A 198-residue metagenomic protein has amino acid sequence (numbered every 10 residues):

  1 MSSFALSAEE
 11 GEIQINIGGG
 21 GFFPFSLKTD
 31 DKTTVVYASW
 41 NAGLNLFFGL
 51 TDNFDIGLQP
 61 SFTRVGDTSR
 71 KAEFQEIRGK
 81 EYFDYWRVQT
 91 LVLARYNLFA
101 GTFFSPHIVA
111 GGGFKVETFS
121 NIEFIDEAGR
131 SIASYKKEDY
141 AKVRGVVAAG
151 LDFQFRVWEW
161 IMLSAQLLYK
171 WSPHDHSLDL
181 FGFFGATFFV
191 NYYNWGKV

Functional and structural regions predicted by a protein language model:
F4-F48, F181-V198: Short glycine/proline- and aromatic-enriched beta-strand/turn motifs that initiate or cap beta-hairpins
E9-E12, G21, N45-A128, I161 (+1 more regions): Gram-negative (and chloroplast) outer-membrane scaffold detector with strong preference for beta-barrel transmembrane
G11-I13, T34-W40, D84-T90, F104 (+2 more regions): Residues that define the transmembrane beta-barrel architecture of outer-membrane proteins
G18, A38-G43, L93-R95, V109-G112 (+3 more regions): Residue-level detection of beta-strand scaffold positions
L27-T33, Q75-F83, A133-D139, K170-H176: Extracellular loop and loop/strand-boundary signature of outer-membrane beta-barrel proteins
Q59, V65-R70, A149-V198: Predominantly the C-terminal beta-signal and adjacent terminal strand-loop region of outer-membrane beta-barrel
I77-R78, L93, A148-G150, S172: Short structured motifs
F124-K137, F184: Solvent-exposed, glycine/polar-rich loop segments of beta-barrel outer-membrane systems
